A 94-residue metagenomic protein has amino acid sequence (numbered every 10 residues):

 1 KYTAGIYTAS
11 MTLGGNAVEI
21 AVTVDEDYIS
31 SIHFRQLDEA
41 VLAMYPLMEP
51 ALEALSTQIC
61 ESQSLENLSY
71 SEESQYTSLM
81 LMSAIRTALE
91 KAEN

Functional and structural regions predicted by a protein language model:
Y2, I6-N94: Active-site- and interface-proximal helix/loop "cap" or "latch" segments in soluble metabolic and energy-transducing
